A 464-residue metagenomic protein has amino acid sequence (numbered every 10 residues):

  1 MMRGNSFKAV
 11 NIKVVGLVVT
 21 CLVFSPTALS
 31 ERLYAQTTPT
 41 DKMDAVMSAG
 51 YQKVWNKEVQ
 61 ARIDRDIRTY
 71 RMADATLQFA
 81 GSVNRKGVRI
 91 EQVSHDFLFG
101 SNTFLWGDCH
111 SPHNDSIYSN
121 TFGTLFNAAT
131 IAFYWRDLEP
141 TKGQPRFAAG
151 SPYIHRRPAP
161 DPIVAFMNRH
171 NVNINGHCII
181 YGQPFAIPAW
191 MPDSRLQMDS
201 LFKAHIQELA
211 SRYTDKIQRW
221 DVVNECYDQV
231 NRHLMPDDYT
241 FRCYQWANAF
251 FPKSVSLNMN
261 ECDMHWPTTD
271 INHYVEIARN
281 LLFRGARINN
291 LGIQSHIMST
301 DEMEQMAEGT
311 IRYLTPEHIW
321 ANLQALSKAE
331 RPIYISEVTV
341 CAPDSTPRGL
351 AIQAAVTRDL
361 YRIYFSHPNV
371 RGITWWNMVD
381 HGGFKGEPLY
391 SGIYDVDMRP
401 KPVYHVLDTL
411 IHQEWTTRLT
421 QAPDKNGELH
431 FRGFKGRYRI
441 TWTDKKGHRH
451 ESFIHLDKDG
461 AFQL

Functional and structural regions predicted by a protein language model:
M1-T37: Bacterial Sec-dependent N-terminal signal peptides
Q36-D108, P140-T141, F147, N175 (+5 more regions): Beta-strand-rich domain onsets/edges
P39-E58, R212, C226, V230-H233 (+4 more regions): Aromatic-rich peripheral "rim/lid" segments of glycoside hydrolase catalytic domains that contact and position glycan
H95-L98, T124-A128, N168-N173, D215-R219 (+4 more regions): Loop/turn elements at helix/coil->beta-strand transitions in domains of secreted/extracellular proteins
N102-W106, Y134, I179-Y181, V222-E225 (+4 more regions): Active-site beta-loop-alpha junctions enriched in small/polar residues
H110-L125, L429-R437: Short Pro-Gly-centered beta-turn/loop motif in secreted/extracellular proteins
N114, D263-I288, I352: Substrate-binding cleft/loops of secretory-pathway carbohydrate-active enzymes
T124, A128-Q144, R157-M264: Substrate-binding cleft and catalytic face of glycoside hydrolase catalytic domains, especially the flexible beta-alpha
